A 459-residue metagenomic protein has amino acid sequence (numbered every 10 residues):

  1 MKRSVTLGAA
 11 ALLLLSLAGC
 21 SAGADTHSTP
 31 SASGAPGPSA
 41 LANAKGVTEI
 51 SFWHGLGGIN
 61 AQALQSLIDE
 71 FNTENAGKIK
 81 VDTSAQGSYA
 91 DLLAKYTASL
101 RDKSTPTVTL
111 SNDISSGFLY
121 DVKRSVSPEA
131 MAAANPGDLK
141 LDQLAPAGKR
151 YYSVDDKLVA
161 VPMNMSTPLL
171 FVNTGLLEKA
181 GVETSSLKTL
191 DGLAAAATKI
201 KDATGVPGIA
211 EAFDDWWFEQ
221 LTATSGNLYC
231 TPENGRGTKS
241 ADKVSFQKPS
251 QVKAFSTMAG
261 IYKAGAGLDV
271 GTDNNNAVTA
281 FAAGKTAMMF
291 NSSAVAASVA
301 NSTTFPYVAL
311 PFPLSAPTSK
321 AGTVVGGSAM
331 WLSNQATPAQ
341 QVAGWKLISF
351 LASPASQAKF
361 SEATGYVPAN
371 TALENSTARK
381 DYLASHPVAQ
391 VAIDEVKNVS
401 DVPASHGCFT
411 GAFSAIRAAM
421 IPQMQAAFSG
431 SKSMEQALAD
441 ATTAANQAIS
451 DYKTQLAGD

Functional and structural regions predicted by a protein language model:
M1-I50, T73, N446-D459: Short, low-complexity disordered leader/linker segments with a strong preference for bacterial N-terminal type II
G46, A180, S256, G260-A266 (+2 more regions): Extracytoplasmic/periplasmic substrate-recognition and gating elements
E70, E74-L144, K179-G181, A280 (+3 more regions): Extracytoplasmic "Venus flytrap"/periplasmic binding protein-like
D113-P168, L221-T224, A309-L310: Hinge/lid segment of periplasmic solute-binding proteins
E129-L144, S186, L228-K253, N301-S302 (+4 more regions): Short, solvent-exposed loop/beta-turn-alpha elements that line the ligand-binding surface or hinge of extracytoplasmic
V154-D155, V159-M163, P168, D191-K243 (+1 more regions): Extracytoplasmic/periplasmic solute-binding protein
A197, S240-V270: Glycine-centered hinge/linker elements that transmit conformational signals in sensory and ligand-binding systems
Q390-A444: C-terminal capping/gating helix-and-loop segments adjacent to ligand/active sites or protein-protein/ligand interfaces
